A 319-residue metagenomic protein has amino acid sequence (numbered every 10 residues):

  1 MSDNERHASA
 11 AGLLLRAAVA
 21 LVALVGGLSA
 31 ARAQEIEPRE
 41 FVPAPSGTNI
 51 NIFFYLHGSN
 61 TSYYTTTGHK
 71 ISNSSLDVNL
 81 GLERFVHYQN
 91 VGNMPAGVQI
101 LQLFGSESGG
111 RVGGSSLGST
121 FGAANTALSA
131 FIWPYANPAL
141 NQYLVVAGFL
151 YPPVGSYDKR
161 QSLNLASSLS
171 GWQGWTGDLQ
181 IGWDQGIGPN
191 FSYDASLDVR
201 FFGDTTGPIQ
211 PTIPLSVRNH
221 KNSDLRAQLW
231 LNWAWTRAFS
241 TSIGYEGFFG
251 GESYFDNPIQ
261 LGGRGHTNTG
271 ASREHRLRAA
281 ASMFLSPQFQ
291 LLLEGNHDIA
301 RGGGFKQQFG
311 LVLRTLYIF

Functional and structural regions predicted by a protein language model:
L28-I52, N60: Outer-membrane beta-barrel biogenesis signature
R39-G47, Y88-G97, Y135-L144, I187-F191 (+3 more regions): Short loop/turn motifs that connect adjacent beta-strands in outer-membrane beta-barrel proteins
G47, S75-G81, T120-T126, Q142 (+4 more regions): Residues that define the transmembrane beta-barrel architecture of outer-membrane proteins
N49-N51, A96-I100, L128, Q142-G148 (+7 more regions): Transmembrane beta-strands of outer-membrane beta-barrel proteins
F53, L82-H87, L128-P134, G148 (+6 more regions): Residues on the lipid-exposed face of transmembrane beta-strands in outer-membrane beta-barrel proteins
Y55-T61, Q102-S108, P134, L150-S156 (+5 more regions): Transmembrane beta-strands of outer-membrane beta-barrel pores
Y64, K70, G207-P208, P214-F319: Outer membrane beta-barrel transmembrane domains
G105-H220, T269: Outer-membrane pore/translocation modules
